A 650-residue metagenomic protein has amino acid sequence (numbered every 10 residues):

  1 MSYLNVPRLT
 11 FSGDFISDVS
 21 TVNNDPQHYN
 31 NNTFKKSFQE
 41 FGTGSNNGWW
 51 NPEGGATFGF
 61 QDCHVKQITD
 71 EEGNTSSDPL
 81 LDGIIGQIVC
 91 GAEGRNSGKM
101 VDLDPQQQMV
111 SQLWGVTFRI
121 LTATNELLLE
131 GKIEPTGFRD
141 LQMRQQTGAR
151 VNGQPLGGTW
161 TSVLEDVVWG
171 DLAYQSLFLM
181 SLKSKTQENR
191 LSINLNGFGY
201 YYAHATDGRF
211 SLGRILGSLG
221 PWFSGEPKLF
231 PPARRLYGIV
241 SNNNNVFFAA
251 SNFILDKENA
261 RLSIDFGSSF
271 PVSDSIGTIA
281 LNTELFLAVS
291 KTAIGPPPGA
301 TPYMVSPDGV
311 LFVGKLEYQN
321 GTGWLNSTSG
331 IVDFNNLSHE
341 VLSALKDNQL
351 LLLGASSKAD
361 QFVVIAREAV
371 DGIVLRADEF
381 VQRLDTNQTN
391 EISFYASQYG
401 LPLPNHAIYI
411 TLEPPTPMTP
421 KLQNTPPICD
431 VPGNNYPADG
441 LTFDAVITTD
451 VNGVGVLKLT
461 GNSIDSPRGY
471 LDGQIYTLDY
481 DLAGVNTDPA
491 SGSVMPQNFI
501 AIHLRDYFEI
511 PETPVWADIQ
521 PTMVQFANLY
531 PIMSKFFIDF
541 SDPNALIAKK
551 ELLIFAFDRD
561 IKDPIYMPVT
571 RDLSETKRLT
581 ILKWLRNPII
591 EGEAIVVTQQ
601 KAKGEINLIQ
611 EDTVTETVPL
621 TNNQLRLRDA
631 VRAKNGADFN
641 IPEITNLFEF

Functional and structural regions predicted by a protein language model:
S2-N390, Y395-F650: Aromatic- and Gly/Pro-enriched helix-to-coil junctions and flexible linker segments
